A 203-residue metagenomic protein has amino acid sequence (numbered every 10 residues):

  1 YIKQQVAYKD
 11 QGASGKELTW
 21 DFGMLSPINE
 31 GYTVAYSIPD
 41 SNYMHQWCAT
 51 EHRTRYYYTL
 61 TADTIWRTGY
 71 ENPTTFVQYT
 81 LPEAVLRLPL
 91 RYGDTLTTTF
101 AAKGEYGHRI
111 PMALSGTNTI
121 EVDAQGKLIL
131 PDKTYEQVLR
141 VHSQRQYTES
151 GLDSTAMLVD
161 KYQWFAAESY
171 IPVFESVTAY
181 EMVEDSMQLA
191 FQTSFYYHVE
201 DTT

Functional and structural regions predicted by a protein language model:
Y1-A62: Solvent-exposed N-terminal domain segments of exported/luminal and surface proteins
Y1-K16, A102-T202: Acidic, serine/threonine-rich low-complexity disordered tracts
L25-I28, Y32, T74-F76, G151-D153: Generic structural signal for short, solvent-exposed loop/turn connectors between secondary structure elements
T33, P39-W47, Y92-T97, K133-S143 (+1 more regions): Short, hydrophobic/aromatic-rich segments at coil-to-beta transitions
I38-V122: Extracellular-facing segments of soluble proteins and assemblies that are Gly/Ser/Thr-biased and enriched in aromatics
